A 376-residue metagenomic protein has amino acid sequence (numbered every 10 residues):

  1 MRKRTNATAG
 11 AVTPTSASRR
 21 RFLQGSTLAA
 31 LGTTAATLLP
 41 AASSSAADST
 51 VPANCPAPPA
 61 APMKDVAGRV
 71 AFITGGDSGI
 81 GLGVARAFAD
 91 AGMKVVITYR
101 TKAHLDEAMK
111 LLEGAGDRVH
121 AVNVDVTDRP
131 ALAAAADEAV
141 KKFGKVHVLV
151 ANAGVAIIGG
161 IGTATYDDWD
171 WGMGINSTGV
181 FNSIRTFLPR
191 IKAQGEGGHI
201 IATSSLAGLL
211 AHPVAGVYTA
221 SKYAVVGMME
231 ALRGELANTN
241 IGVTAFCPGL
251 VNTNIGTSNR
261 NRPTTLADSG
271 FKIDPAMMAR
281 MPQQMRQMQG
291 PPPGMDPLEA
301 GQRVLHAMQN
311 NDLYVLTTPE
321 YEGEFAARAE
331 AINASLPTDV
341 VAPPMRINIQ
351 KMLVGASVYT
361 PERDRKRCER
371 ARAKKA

Functional and structural regions predicted by a protein language model:
M1-S18: N-terminal secretory signal peptides
V70, D77-G79: Conserved glycine-rich cofactor-binding loop
K102-A103, V122-A134, Y166: The beta1-alpha1 cofactor-binding region of Rossmann-like NAD(H)/NADP(H)-dependent oxidoreductases
G160-I161, T165-W171: Substrate-binding pocket helix/loop in short-chain dehydrogenase/reductase
I184, S221: Active-site helix of classical SDR
S205: Residue(s) in the substrate-gating loop at a strand-loop-helix junction that position the organic substrate next
N238-P319: SDR active-site lid
